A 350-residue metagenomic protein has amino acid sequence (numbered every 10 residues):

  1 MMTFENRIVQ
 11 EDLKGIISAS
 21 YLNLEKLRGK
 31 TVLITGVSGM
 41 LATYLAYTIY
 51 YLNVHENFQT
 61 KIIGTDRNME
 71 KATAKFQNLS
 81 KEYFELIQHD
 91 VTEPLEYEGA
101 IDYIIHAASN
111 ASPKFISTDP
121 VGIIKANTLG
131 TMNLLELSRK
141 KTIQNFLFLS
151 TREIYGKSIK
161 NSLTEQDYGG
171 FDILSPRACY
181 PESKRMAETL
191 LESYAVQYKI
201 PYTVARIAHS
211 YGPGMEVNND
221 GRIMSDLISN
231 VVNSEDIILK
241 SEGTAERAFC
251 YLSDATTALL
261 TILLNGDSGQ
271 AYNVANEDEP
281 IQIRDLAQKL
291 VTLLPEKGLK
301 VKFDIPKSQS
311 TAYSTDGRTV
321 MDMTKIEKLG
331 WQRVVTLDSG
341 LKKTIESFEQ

Functional and structural regions predicted by a protein language model:
M1-I8, V231-Q350: C-terminal substrate-binding subdomain of Rossmann-fold SDR/epimerase-dehydratase oxidoreductases
M1-V32, A46: Non-catalytic terminal and boundary segments that flank Rossmann-like NAD(P)-dependent oxidoreductase
T31-Y51: N-terminal Rossmann NAD(P)H-binding glycine-rich loop of SDR-like oxidoreductase domains
Q88-A126: NAD(P)H-binding glycine-rich loop region in Rossmannoid oxidoreductase-like domains and their noncatalytic homologs
N110-K114, R152-I159, R177, A208-G214: Active-site segment of SDR-like NAD(P)-dependent oxidoreductases
M132-R177: Conserved Rossmann-fold NAD(P)-dependent oxidoreductase catalytic core, especially the SDR/UDP-sugar
I159-D167, T189-R247, L252-L263, A287-L293: NAD(P)-dependent short-chain dehydrogenase/reductase
C179, S183: Active-site helix of classical SDR
